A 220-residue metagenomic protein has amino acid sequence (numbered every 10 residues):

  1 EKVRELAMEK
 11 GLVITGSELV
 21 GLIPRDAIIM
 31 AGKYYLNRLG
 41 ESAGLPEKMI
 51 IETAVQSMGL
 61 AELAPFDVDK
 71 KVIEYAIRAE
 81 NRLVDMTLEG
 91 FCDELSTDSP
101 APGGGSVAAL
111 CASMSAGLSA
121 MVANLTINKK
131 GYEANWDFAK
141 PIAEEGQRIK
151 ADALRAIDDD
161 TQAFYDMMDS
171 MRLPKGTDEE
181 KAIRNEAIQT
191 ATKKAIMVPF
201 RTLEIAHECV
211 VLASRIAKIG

Functional and structural regions predicted by a protein language model:
E1, L95-V122: Conserved phosphate/anionic-ligand binding catalytic regions in large, soluble enzymes, centered on
K2-M86, G90, I183, A187-T190: Long, contiguous binding/interaction regions
R78-T87, D93, R201, I205-L212: Polytopic transmembrane helical bundles with strong interfacial aromatic enrichment
L83-P102, K218: Short, hydrophobic/aliphatic alpha-helical segments
L110-M114, I142, I149-A156, A191 (+1 more regions): Amphipathic alpha-helix face/heptad-repeat signature
T126-A134, R215-G220: Inter-helical turn/loop segments and adjacent helix faces that build the functional surface of alpha-helical bundle
K129-P174: A structural-propensity feature for long, helix-poor, extended segments
D160-G220: Amphipathic alpha-helical interface segments
